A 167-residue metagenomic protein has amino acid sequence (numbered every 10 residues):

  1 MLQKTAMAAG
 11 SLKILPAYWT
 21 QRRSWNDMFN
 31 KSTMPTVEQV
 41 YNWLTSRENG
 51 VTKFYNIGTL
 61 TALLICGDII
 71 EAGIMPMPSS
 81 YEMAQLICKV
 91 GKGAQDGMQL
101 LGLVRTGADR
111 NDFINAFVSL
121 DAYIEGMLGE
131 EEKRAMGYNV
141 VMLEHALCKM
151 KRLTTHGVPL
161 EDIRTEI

Functional and structural regions predicted by a protein language model:
M1-Y55: Helix-hairpin-helix/helix-loop-helix acidic hairpins
Y18-Y41, L63, G67-I167: C-terminal accessory module of base-excision DNA glycosylases/AP lyases that mediates lesion recognition and DNA
